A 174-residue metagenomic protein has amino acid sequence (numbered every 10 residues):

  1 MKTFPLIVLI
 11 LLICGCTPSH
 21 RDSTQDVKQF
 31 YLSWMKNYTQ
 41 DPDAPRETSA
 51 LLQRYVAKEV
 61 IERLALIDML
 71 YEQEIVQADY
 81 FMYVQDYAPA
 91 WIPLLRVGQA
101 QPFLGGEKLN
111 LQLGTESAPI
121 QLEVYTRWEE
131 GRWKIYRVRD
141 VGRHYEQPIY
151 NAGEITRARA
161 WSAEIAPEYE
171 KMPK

Functional and structural regions predicted by a protein language model:
K2-L9: Sec-dependent signal peptide recognition, specifically the positively charged N-region followed immediately by
I13-G15: C-terminal motif of bacterial Sec signal peptides marking the signal peptidase cleavage site
T17-S19: Bacterial signal peptide processing site
R21-Q25, R46, E116-S117: Soluble non-cytosolic domains of exported or imported proteins
D22-T39: Short, aromatic-enriched amphipathic alpha-helices that serve as compact interaction elements
N37-T48, L52: A structured, charge-rich N-terminal accessory region that forms the first stable segment of a protein and links
Q53-Q121: Surface-exposed, charged secondary-structure patches
P102-N110, G114-E123, E129, I135-K174: Low-complexity, intrinsically disordered terminal/linker segments enriched in charged and Gly/Pro repeats
